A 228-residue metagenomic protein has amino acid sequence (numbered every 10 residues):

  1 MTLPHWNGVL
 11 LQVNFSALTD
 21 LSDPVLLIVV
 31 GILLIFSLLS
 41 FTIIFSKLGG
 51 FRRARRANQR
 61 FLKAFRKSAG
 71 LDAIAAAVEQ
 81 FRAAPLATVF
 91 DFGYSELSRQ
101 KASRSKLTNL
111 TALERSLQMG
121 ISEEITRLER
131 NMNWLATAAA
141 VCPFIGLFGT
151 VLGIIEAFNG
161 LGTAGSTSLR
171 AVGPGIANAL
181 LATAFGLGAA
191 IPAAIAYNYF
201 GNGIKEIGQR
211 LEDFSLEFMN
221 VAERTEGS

Functional and structural regions predicted by a protein language model:
T2-K63: Hydrophobic membrane-targeting segments
D23, F41, I74, F90 (+3 more regions): Residue-level signature of catalytic and energy-coupling elements of molecular machines, predominantly ATP/GTP-dependent
L27-V30, E129-A139, N178, A182: N-terminal membrane-entry
V29-I32, F36-L39, C142-I145, G149-L152 (+1 more regions): Residue-level signal for the membrane-embedded core of alpha-helical transmembrane segments, especially mid-helix
L39-K47, A189-F200: Transmembrane alpha-helical segments in integral membrane proteins
R55-S168, I195-S228: Predominantly long cytosolic amphipathic alpha-helical stalk/bundle segments
G165-A179: Hydrophobic alpha-helical transmembrane segments and adjacent short intramembrane/lumenal linkers of inner/organellar
A179-A193: Hydrophobic alpha-helical transmembrane segments of polytopic membrane proteins
